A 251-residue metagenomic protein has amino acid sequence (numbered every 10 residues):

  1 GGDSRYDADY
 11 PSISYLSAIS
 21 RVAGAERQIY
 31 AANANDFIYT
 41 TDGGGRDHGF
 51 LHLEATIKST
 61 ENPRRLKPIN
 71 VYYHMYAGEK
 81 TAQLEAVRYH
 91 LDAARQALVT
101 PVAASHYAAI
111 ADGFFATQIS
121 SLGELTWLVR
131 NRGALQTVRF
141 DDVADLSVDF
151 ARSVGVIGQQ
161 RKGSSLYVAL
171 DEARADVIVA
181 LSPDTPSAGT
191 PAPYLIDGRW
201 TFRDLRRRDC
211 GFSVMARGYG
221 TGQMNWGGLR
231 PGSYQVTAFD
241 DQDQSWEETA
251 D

Functional and structural regions predicted by a protein language model:
G1-Q28, L84: Catalytic domains of cell-wall/extracellular-matrix polysaccharide-remodeling enzymes, centered on de-N-acetylation
G2-D9, A31-N35, R130-V143: Short, surface-exposed, charge-dense and proline/glycine-enriched linear segments
R5-D9, A77-T81, I110-A111: Flexible loop/turn segments at secondary-structure boundaries
D9-P11, K80-A82, T137-R139, M224: Extended hydrophobic-aromatic, low-complexity segments
S20-D42, L128-L135: Short, basic, helix/turn surface patches
V22, Y30-A32, F50-L53, E61-K67 (+4 more regions): A structural signal for short secondary-structure junctions
Y30-H106: Catalytic grooves of carbohydrate-active enzymes
A93, L98-D251: Non-catalytic C-terminal accessory domains or segments of carbohydrate-active enzymes
